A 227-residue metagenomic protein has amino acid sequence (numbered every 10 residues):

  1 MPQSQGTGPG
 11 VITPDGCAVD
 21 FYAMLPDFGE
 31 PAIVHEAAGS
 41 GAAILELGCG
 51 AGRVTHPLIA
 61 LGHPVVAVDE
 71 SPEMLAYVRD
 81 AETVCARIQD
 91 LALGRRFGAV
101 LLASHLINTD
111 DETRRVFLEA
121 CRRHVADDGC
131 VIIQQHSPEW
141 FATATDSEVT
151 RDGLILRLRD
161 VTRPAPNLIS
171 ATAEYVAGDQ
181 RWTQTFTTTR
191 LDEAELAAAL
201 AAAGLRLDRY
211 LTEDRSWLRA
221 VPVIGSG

Functional and structural regions predicted by a protein language model:
M1-G41: Conserved class I S-adenosyl-L-methionine
G41-G50: Conserved class I S-adenosyl-L-methionine
A51-D90: Class I SAM-dependent methyltransferase SAM/SAH-binding core
A92-V100: A short acidic, Gly/Pro-enriched loop at the edge of an enzyme's catalytic core that lines a small-molecule cofactor
L102-S104: Residues lining the SAM
R115-D127: A short glycine-rich, Lys/Arg-flanked "PGG" loop and its adjoining helix->strand segment in the class I
I132-E195: SAM-dependent methyltransferase
E195, A199-G227: C-terminal lobe and adjacent flexible extensions of AdoMet/dcAdoMet transferase-like proteins
